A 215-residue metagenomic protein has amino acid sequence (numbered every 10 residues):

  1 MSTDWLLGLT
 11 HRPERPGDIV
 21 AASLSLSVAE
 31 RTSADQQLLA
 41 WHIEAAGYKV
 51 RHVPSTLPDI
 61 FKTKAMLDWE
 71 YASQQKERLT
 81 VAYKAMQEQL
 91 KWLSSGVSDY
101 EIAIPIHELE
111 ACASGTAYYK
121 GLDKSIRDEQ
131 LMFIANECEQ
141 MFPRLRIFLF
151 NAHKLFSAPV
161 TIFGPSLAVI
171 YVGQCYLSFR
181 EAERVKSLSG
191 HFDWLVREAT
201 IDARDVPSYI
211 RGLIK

Functional and structural regions predicted by a protein language model:
M1-L24: Basic, Lys/Arg-rich alpha-helical nucleic-acid-recognition elements, primarily the DNA-binding modules of transcription
D18, R31-T32, T200-R204: Residue-level signal for secondary-structure boundary elements
L24-R31, E101-A103: Compositionally biased, low-hydrophobicity segments enriched in charged and small polar residues
R31-W41: Surface-exposed acidic, glycine/proline-enriched linker/cap segments that occur as 15-30-residue helix-coil
H42-I214: Hydrophobic protein-protein interaction segments
